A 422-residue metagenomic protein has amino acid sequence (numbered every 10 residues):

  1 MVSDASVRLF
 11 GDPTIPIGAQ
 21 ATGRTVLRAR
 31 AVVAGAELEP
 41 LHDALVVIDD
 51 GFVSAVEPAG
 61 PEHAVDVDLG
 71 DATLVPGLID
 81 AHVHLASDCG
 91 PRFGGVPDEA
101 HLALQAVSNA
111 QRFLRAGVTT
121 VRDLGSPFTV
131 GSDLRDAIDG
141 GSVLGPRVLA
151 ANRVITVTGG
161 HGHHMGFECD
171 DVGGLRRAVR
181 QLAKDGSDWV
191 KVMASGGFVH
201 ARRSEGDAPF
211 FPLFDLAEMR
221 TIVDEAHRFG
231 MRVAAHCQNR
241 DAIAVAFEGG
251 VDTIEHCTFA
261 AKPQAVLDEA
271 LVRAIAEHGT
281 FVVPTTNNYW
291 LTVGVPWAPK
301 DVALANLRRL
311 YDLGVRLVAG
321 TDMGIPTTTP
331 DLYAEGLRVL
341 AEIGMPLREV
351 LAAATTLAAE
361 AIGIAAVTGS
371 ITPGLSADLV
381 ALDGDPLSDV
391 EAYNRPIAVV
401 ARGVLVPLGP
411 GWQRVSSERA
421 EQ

Functional and structural regions predicted by a protein language model:
M1-E62, T73-L74, G384-D389, V404: N-terminal metal-binding scaffold of metallo-dependent hydrolase/deaminase domains
A72-S142, T158-G159, A217: Metal-associated gating/positioning segment near the N- to mid-region
A86-D88, L124-V130, T156-V157, G196-A201 (+4 more regions): Active-site environment of divalent metal-dependent phosphoester hydrolases
R92-L104, G160-R177, R232-A234: Active-site mouth loops of central-metabolism enzymes
Q105-V130, G145-T156, S187-H200, M231-R232 (+3 more regions): Divalent metal-dependent hydrolysis catalytic cores, especially in the metallo-beta-lactamase
D133, G173-M193, V199-E255, A261-F281 (+2 more regions): Histidine/acidic residue-rich metal-binding segments in metalloenzymes
R228, K300-D385: His/Asp/Glu-enriched, well-ordered alpha-helical/loop segment that forms or immediately abuts the divalent-metal
T356, E360, P373-R419: C-terminal cap of metal-dependent C-N hydrolases
